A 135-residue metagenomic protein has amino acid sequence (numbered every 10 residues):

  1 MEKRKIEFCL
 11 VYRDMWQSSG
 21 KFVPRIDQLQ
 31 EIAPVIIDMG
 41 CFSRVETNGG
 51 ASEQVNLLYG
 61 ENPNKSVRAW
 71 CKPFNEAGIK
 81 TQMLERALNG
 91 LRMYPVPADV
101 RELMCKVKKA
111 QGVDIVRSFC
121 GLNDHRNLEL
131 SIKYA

Functional and structural regions predicted by a protein language model:
M1-F22, E76-Y94: N-terminal small/glycine-rich loop or linker at the start of catalytic domains across soluble metabolic enzymes
E2-D14, P34-G50: N-terminal glycine-rich anion-binding loops that anchor highly charged ligand groups
F22, I26, G60: Flexible, glycine- and charge-enriched loops at secondary-structure boundaries
R25-I36: Short catalytic helix/loop segments, enriched in acidic residues and glycine and frequently bearing histidine
P34, R44, G49-Y134: Active-site beta->alpha loop and helix N-cap motifs at the rims of alpha/beta catalytic domains
